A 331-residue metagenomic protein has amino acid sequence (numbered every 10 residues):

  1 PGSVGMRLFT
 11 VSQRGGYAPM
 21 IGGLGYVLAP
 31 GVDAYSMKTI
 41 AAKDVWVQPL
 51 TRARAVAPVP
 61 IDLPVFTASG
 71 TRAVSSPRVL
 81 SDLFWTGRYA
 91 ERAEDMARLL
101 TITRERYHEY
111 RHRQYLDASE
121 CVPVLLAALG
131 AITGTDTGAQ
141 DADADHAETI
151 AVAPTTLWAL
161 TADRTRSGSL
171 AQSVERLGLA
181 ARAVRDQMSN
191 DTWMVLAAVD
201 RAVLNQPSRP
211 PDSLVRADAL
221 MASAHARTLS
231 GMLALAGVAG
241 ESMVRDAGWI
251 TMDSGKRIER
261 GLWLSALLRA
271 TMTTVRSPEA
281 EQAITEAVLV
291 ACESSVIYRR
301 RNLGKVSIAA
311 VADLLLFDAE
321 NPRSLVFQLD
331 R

Functional and structural regions predicted by a protein language model:
P1-R331: Alpha-helical transmembrane segments and their helix-helix packing motifs
